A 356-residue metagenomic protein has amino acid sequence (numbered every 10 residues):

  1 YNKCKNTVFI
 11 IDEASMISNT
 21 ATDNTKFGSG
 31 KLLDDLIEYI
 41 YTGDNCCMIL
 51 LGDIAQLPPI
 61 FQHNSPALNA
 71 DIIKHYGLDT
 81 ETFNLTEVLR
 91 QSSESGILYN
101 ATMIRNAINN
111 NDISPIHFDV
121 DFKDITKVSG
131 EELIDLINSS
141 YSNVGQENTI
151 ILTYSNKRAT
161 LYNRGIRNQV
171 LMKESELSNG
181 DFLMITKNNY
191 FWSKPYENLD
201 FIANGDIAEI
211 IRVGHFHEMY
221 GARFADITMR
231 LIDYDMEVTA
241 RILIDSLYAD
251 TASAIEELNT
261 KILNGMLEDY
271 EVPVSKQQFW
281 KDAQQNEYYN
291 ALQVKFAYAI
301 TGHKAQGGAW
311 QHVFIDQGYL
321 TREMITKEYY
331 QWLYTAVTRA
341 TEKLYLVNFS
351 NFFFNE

Functional and structural regions predicted by a protein language model:
Y1-D34, F122: Conserved P-loop NTPase motor core of helicases/translocases
N6-F9, M48, T149-I151, Q311-I315 (+1 more regions): Hydrophobic beta-strand segments of well-ordered beta-sheets in folded domains
V8-D12, D34-E38, N45-D53, N84 (+1 more regions): Structural recognition of the conserved hydrophobic beta-strand(s) that form the central parallel beta-sheet of P-loop
N19-S29, F61-N64, E323-K327: Short, flexible/disordered intra-domain loops and linkers
K26, L152, H303: Conserved phosphate/pyrophosphate-binding and hydrolysis machinery centered on Walker-type P-loop NTPases, extending
S29-L33, L133, Y298, Y329: Amphipathic coiled-coil/heptad-repeat helices and related helical stalk/stem segments that mediate oligomerization
Y39-M48, I54-I211, H215-S253, E257: Conserved helicase motor core of P-loop NTPases
M219-E356: C-terminal accessory regions
